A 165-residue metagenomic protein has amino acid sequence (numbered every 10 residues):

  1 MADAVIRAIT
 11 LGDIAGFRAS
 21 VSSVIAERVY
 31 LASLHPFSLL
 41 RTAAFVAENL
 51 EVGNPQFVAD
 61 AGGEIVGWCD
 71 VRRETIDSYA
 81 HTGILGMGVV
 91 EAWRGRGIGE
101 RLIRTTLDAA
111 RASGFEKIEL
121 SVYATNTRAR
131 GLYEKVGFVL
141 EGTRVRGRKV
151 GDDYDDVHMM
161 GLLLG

Functional and structural regions predicted by a protein language model:
A2, Y154-G165: Terminal substrate-recognition subdomain of acyl/acetyltransferases
A8-G12, S23-I25, V29-A92, I103-T105 (+2 more regions): Acetyl-CoA-dependent GNAT
G16, I84, R128: Amphipathic alpha-helical recognition patches that constitute DNA-binding helices
F17, V21: Hydrophobic pocket/interface hotspot
V58, D70, I84-G88, G97 (+3 more regions): Conserved beta-strand segments that form the floor/walls of ligand-binding pockets within enzyme and binding domains
D77-H81, G151-D156: A generic structural micro-feature
S78, V90-R104, R111-S113, A124-G131 (+1 more regions): Conserved glycine-rich acetyl-CoA-binding loop
K117-Y123, E134, V139-D155: Conserved catalytic-core motifs of GNAT/GCN5-like acyltransferases
